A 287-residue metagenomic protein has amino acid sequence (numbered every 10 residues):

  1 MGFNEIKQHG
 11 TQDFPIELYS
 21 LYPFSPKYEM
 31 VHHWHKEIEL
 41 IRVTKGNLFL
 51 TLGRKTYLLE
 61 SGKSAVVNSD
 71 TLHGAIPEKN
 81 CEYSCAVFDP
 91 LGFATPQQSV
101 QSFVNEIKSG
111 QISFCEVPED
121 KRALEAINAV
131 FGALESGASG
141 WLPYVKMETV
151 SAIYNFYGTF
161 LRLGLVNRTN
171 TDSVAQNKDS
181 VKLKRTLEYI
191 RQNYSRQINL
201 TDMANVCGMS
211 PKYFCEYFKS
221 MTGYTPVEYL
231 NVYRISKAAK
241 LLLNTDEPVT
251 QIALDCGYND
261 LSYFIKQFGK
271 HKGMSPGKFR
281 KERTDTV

Functional and structural regions predicted by a protein language model:
M1-E60, T71, P77-K79, Q101-S102 (+2 more regions): Generic protein-terminus/edge-of-domain signal
M1-S25, L72-S139, I153-Y154, G158-N167: A hydrophobic/aromatic-rich effector-binding and dimerization subdomain of bacterial HTH-type transcriptional regulators
G46, R122-G137, K182-N193, K237 (+1 more regions): Solvent-exposed, amphipathic alpha-helical segments
G62, Y213-F218, Y263-F264, F268: Short hydrophobic/aromatic patch on the recognition helix
S109-E119, E135-E148, Y154-Q192, R196 (+2 more regions): Short, Lys/Arg-enriched, Trp-marked, Pro/Gly-tolerant hinge/linker segments that flank
E188, Q192, Q197-T201, M209 (+2 more regions): Terminal helix-turn-helix DNA-binding modules in bacterial transcription factors
